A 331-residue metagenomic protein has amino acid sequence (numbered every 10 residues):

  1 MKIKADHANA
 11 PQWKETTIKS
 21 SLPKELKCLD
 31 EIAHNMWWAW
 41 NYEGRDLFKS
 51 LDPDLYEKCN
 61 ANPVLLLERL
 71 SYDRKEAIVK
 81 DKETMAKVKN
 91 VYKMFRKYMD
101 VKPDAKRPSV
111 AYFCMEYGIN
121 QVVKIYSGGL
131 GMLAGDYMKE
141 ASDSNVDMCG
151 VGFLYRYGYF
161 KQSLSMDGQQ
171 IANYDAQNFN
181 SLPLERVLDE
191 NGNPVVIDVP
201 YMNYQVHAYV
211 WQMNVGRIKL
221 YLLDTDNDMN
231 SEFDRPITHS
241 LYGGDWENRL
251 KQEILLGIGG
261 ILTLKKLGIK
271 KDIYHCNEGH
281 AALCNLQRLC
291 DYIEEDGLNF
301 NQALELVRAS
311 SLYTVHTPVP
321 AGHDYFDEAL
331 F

Functional and structural regions predicted by a protein language model:
M1-F331: Catalytic cores of carbohydrate-active enzymes across secretory and cytosolic contexts
